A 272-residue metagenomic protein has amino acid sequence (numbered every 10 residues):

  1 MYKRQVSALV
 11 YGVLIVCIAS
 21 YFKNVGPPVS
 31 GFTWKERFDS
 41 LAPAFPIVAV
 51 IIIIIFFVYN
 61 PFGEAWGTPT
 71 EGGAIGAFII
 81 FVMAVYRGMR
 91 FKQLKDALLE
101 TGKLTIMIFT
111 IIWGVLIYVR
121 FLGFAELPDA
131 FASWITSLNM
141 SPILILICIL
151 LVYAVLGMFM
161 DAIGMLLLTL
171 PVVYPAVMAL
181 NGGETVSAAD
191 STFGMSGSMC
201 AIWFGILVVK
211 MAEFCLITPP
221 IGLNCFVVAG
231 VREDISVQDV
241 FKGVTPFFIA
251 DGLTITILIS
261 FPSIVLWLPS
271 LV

Functional and structural regions predicted by a protein language model:
K3-V272: Alpha-helical transmembrane segments of multi-pass membrane transport proteins
